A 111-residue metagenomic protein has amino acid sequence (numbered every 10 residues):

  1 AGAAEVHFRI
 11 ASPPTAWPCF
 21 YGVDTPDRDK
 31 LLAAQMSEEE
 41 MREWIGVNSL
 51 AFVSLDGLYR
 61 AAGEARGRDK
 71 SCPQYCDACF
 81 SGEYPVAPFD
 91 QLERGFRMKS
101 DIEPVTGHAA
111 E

Functional and structural regions predicted by a protein language model:
A1-E111: PRPP-associated nucleotide enzymes
